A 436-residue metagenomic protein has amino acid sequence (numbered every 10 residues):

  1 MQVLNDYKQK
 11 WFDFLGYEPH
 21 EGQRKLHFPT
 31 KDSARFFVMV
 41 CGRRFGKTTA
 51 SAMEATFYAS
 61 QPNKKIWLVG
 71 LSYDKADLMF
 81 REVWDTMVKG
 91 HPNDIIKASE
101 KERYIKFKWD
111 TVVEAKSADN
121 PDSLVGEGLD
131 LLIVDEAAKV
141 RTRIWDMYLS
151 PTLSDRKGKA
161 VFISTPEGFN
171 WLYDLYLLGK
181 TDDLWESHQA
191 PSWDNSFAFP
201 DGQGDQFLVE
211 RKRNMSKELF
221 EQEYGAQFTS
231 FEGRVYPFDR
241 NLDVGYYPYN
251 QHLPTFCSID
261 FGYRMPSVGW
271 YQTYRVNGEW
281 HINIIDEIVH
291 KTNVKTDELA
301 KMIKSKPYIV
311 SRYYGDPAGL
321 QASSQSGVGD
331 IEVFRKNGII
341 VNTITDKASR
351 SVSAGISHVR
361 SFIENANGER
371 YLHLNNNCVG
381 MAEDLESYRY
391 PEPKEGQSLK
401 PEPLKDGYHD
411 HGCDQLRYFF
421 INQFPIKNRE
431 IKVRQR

Functional and structural regions predicted by a protein language model:
M1-P266, W270-T273, R312-Y314, C413-L416 (+1 more regions): Phosphate/NTP-binding elements of NTP-utilizing enzymes
V3-K10, H20-E21, M79-E82, T86-M87 (+7 more regions): Secondary-structure junction/capping motif
F36-V40, S353, L404, D410: Helix-centric, low-specificity signal for extended rod-like, repetitive segments
Y73-D77, N214, S324, S349 (+2 more regions): Generic detection of long, well-ordered alpha-helical segments
D146, I356, C378-A382, H409-L416: Short amphipathic alpha-helical surface patches that serve as generic macromolecular interface elements
G269, N277-L404, F424-R436: Mg2+-dependent endonuclease catalytic cores in nucleic-acid-processing enzymes, primarily RNase H-like
P403-K427: Acidic, Mg2+-coordinating catalytic module of metal-dependent nucleases/exonucleases that use a two-metal-ion mechanism
